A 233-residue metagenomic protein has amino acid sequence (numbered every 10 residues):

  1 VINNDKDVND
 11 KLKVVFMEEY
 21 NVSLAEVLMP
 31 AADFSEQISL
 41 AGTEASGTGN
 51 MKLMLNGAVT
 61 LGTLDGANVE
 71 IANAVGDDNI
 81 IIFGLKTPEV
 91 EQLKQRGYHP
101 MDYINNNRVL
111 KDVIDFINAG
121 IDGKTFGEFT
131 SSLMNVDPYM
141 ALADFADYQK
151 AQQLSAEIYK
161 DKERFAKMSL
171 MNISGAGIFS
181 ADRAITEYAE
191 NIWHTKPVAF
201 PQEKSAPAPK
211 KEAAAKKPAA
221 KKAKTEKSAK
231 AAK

Functional and structural regions predicted by a protein language model:
V1-D7, R183, K216-K221: Short intrinsically disordered, low-complexity coil segments enriched in acidic
V1-V22: Nucleotide-activated donor-binding/catalytic signature segment of Leloir-type glycosyltransferases, i.e., the conserved
D5-V8, L12, E36-Q37, I80 (+2 more regions): Generic hydrophobic/packing signal
E19-S23, G42-A45: Short acidic loop-to-helix transition motifs that present clustered carboxylates
E26: An anionic, turn-rich surface loop/hairpin at beta-sheet edges that serves as a generic interaction/coordination patch
M29-A32, E36-S169, I173-R183, E187-S205: Catalytic binding pocket for nucleotide-activated donors in carbohydrate/polymer assembly enzymes
A208-P209, A213-S228: Low-complexity, polybasic segments enriched for Lys interleaved with small residues
K233: His/Glu-rich zincin catalytic helix
